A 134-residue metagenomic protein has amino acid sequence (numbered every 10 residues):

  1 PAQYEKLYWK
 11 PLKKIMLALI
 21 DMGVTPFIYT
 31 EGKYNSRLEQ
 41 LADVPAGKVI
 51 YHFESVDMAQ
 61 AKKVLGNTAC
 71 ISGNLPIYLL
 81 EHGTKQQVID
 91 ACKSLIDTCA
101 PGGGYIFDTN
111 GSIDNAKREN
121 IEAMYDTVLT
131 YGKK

Functional and structural regions predicted by a protein language model:
P1-K134: Active-site loop segments of alpha/beta catalytic cores
